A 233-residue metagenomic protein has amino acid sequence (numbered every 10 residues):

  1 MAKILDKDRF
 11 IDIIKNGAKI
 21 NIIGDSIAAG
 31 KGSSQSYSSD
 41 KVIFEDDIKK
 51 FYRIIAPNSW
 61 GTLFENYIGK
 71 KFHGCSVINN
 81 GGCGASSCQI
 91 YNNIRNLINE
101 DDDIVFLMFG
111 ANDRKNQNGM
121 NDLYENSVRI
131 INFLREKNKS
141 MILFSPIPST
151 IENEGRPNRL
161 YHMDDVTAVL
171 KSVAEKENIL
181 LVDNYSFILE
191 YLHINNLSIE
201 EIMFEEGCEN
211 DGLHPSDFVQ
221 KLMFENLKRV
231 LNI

Functional and structural regions predicted by a protein language model:
M1-N80, N93-D101: Serine-esterase "nucleophile elbow" of acetyl-processing enzymes
I11-I14, L63-N66, K70-H73, Q89-I233: Alpha-helical cap/lid subdomain in secreted, periplasmic, or secretory-pathway luminal O-acyl-processing enzymes
G82-A85: Functional beta-strand-loop-alpha-helix junction segments that form "active/interaction loops" within catalytic
